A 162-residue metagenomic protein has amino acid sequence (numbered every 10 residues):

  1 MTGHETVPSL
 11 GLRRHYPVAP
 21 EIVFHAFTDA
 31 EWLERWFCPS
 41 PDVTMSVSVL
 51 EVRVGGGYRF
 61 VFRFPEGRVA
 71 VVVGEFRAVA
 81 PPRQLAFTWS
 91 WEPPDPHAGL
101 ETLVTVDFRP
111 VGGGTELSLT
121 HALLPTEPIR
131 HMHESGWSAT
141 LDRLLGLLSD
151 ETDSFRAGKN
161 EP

Functional and structural regions predicted by a protein language model:
M1-T44, P162: Hydrophobic ligand-binding cavity/cleft-lining segments
H4-P8, L50-V52, E66-A70, P96-L100 (+1 more regions): A generic structural micro-feature
G11-P17, E51, V61, E75 (+1 more regions): Generic structural detector for well-ordered beta-strands
P20-E21, V52-R53, R77-Q84, D107-E116: A short, structured loop/turn motif at beta-sheet edges
V23, L33, Y58-F60, F76 (+4 more regions): Hydrophobic pocket/interface hotspot
S46-T88: Glycine-rich portal/gate segments that line the openings of hydrophobic small-molecule binding cavities
A86-S138: Beta-strand/loop substructures that line and gate deep hydrophobic ligand-binding cavities in soluble
G146-P162: Short, highly charged C-terminal tails/helix-capping segments
